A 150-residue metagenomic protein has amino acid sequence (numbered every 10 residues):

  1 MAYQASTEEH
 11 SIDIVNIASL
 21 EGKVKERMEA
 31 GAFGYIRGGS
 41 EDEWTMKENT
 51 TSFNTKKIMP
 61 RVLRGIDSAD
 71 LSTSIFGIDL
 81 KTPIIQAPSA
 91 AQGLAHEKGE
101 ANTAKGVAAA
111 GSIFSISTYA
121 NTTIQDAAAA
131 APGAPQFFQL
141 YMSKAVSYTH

Functional and structural regions predicted by a protein language model:
A2-G77: An N-cap/entry alpha-helix motif that binds or orients negatively charged groups
E29, Q86, V107: Conserved, mostly hydrophobic/aromatic
I84-A87, F114-I116, Q136-L140: Hydrophobic faces of well-ordered beta-strands that scaffold small-molecule active sites in alpha/beta enzyme cores
P88-E97, Q139-A145: Active-site mouth loops of central-metabolism enzymes
A101-K105, Q125: Alpha-helical segments flanking ligand/cofactor-binding loops in enzyme cores
Q125-G133: Acidic (Asp/Glu)-rich catalytic clusters
T149-H150: Conserved small/polar residues in nucleotide/adenosyl-binding loops
